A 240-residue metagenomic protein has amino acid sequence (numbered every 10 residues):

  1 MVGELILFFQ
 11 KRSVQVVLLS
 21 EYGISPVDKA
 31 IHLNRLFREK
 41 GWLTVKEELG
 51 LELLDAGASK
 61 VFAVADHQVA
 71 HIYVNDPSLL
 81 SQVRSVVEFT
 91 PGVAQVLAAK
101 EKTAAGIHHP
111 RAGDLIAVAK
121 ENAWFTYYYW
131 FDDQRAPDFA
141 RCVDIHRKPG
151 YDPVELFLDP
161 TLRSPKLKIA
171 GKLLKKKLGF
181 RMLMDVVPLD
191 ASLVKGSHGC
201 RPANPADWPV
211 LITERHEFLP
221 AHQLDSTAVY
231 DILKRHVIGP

Functional and structural regions predicted by a protein language model:
M1-I6, Y230, K234: Short, hydrophobic/amphipathic alpha-helical packing segments that form internal helix faces or helix-helix interfaces
E4-L193: Secreted, luminal/periplasmic, and some membrane-associated catalytic domains that remodel anionic oxygen-ester
I72, A117, L211-I212, L233: A short aromatic-rich beta-strand->coil structural motif
V194-T213: Short glycine/proline-rich, acidic loop/turn segments that cap or connect secondary-structure elements
I212-H222: Charged substrate- and nucleic-acid-binding regions of tRNA-handling and nucleotidyl-transfer enzymes, centered on
H222-V237: C-terminal helical/tail subdomains of lipid-metabolizing enzymes
